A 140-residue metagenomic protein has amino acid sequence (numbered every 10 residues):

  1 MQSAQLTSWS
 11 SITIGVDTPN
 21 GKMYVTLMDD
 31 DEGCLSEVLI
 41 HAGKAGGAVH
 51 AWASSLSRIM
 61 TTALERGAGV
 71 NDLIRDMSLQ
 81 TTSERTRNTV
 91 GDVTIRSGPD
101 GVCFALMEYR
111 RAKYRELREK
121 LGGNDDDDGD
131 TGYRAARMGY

Functional and structural regions predicted by a protein language model:
M1-Y140: Long, C-terminal-biased catalytic regions of enzyme "large/alpha" subunits
